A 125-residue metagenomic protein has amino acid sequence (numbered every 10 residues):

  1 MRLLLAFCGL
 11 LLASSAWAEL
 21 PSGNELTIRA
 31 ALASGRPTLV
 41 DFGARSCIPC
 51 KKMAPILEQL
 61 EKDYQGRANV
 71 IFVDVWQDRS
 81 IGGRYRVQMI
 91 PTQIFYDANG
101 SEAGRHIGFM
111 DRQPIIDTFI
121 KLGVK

Functional and structural regions predicted by a protein language model:
M1-L4: Positively charged n-region of N-terminal signal peptides that target proteins for export
A13-S15: N-terminal signal peptide c-region/cleavage motif recognized by signal peptidases
L20-R36: A short beta-strand-turn-helix
A33-R45: Short active-site neighborhood of thiol/selenol oxidoreductases, capturing the structured segment around
K51-Y64: Typically the conserved alpha-helix immediately C-terminal to a functionally engaged Cys/Sec in thioredoxin-like
E61, Q65-R79: Thiol-based oxidoreductase modules, predominantly thioredoxin-like and allied folds used for disulfide exchange
R86-I94: Structural micro-motif
I94-K125: Non-catalytic, surface beta->alpha helical segment in thiol-disulfide oxidoreductase systems
